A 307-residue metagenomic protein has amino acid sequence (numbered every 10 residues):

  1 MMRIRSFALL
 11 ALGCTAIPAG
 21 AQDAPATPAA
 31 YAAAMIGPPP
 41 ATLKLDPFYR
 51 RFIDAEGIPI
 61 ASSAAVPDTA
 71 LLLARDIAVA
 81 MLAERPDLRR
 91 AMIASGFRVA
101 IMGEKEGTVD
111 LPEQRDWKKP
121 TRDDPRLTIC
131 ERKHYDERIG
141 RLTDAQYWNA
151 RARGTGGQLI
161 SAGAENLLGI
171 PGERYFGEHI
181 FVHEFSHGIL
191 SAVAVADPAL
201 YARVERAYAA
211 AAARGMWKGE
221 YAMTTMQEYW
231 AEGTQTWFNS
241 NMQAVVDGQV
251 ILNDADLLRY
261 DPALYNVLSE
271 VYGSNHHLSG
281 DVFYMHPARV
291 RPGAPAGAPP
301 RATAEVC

Functional and structural regions predicted by a protein language model:
M1-R5: Positively charged n-region of N-terminal signal peptides that target proteins for export
F7-A16: Bacterial N-terminal signal peptides
T15, M81, I189, V193 (+3 more regions): Generic structural signal for hydrophobic core residues of well-folded globular domains
A16-P18, A196-D197: Residues in and immediately flanking transmembrane alpha helices
P18-P125, G273-N275, S279-C307: N-terminal low-structure segments adjacent to metalloprotease catalytic domains across cellular compartments
P28-G37, H187-S191, A222-Q227: Short, mixed-charge, low-aromatic patches
I36, P40, K44, A61 (+6 more regions): Metalloprotease/metallohydrolase-associated module, dominated by Zn2+-dependent proteases
A55-I58, P67-A209, D247: Acidic/His-rich structured neighborhood in mature extracellular/periplasmic domains
